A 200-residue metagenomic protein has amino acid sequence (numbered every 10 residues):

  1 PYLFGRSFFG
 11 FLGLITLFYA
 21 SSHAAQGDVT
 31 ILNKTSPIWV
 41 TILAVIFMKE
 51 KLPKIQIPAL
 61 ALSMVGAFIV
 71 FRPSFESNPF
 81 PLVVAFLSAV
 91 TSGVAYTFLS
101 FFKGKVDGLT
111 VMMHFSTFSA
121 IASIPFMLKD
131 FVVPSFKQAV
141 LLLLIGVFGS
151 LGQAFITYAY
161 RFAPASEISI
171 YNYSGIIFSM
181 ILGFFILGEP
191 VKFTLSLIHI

Functional and structural regions predicted by a protein language model:
P1, S63-S77, S119-Q138, F184-F185 (+1 more regions): Membrane-interface helix-cap regions at the ends of transmembrane helices in multi-pass membrane proteins
P1-G5, K54, G104-V106, T117-L144 (+1 more regions): Membrane-interface interhelical linkers
P1-T16, P79-V90, V133-L151: Loop-to-transmembrane-helix transition segments
S7, F11-I15, P37-I42, G93 (+5 more regions): Hydrophobic/small/kink-forming positions within alpha-helical transmembrane segments of polytopic membrane proteins
L17-Y19, S36-P58, I177-S196: C-terminal transmembrane-helix exit sites in multi-pass transporters
T30-T35, F102-F118, Q153-F184: Helix-helix packing/entry segments at the starts of transmembrane helices
S74-V132: Transmembrane alpha-helical segments that form core, pore/gating elements of small-molecule transporters/exporters
H199-I200: Conserved small/polar residues in nucleotide/adenosyl-binding loops
